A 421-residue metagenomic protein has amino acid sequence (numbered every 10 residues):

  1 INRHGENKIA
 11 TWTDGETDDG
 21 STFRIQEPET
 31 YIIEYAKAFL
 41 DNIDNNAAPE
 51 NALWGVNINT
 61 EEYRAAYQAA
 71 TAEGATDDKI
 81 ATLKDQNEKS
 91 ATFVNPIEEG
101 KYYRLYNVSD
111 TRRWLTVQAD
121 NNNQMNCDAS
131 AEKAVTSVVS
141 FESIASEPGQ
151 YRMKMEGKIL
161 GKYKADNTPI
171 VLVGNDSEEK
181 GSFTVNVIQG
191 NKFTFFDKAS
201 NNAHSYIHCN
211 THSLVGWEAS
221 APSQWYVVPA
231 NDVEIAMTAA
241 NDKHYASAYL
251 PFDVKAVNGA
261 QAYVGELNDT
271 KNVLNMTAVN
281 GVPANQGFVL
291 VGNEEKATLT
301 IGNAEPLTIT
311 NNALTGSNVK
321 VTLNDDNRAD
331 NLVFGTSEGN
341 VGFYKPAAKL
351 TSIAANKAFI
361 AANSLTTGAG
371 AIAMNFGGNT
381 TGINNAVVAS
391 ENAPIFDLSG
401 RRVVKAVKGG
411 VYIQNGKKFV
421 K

Functional and structural regions predicted by a protein language model:
I1-E34, V94-D232, A297-T315: Lectin-like carbohydrate-binding module/patch detector with strong preference for beta-trefoil
H4-G5, Y106-T111, K154-K158, F196-N201 (+6 more regions): Short, flexible beta-strand-to-coil junctions
T11-T13, V228-N258, A278-G382: A short, polar beta-strand/turn micro-motif
E16, R24-N42, D85-K101, W217-A240 (+2 more regions): Low-complexity, Pro/Thr/Ser/Gly/Ala-rich linker/spacer regions in secreted, extracellular modular proteins
P28-E73: Amphipathic, heptad-repeat alpha-helical segments
P28-Y31, A66-V94, V420: Repeat-associated, polar segments at repeat-unit boundaries in modular proteins
E98-K101, G149, A284-Q286, K408-V411: A glycine-anchored, Pro-Gly-centered beta-turn/N-cap motif
E266, G378-K421: C-terminal outer-membrane/trafficking sorting elements
